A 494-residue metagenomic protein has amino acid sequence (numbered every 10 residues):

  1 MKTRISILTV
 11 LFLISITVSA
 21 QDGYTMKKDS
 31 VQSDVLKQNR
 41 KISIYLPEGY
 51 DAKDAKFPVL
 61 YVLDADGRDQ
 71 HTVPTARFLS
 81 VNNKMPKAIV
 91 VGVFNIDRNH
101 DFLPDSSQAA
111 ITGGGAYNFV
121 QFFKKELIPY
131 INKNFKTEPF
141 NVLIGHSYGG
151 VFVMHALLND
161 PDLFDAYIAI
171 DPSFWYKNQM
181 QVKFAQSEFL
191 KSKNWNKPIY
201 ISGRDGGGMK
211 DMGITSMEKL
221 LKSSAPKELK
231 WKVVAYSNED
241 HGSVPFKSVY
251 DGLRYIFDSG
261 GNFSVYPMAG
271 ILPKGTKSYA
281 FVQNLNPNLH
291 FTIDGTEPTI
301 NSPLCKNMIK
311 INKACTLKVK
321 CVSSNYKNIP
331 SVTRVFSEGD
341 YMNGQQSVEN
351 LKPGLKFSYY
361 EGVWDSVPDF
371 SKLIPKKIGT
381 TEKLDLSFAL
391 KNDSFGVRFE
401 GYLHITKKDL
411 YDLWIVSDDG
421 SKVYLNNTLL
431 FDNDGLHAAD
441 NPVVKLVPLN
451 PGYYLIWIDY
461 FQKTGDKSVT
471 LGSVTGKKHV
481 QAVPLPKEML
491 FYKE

Functional and structural regions predicted by a protein language model:
M1-T25: Bacterial Sec-dependent N-terminal signal peptides
Q21-P273: Non-catalytic cap/lid and distal C-terminal segments of serine-dependent acyl enzymes
Q38, V282-N288, K408, V416-G420: Short proline/glycine-enriched turn/loop motifs at strand-loop junctions of beta-rich domains
N262-P267, R334-D412, V416-E494: Extracellular/secretory pathway-exposed regions associated with glycan biology
P287-T299, V423-L425: Change to "...patches in solvent-exposed regions of secreted, membrane-anchored, or virion-exposed structural
G295-C305, D434-A438: Short beta-strand segments within Ig-like beta-sandwich modules, predominantly Fibronectin type-III
C305-K318: Solvent-exposed segments in extracellular or luminal domains encompassing
C321-S323, I458: Conserved structural position at the C-terminal beta-strand of extracellular beta-sandwich adhesion modules
